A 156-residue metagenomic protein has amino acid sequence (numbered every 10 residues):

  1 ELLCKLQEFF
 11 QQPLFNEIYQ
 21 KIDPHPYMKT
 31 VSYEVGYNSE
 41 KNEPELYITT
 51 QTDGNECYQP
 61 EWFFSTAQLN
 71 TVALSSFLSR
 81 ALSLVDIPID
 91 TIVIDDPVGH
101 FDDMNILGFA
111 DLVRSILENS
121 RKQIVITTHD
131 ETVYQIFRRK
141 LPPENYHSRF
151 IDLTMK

Functional and structural regions predicted by a protein language model:
E1-M28: Charged, surface-exposed helical/loop "interaction arms" that form contiguous linear patches used for dimerization
Q20, Y33, Y37-E40, P60 (+5 more regions): A generic "structured core" feature
K29-Y33, D96: A conserved short beta-strand within the histidine kinase catalytic ATPase domain
S39, E43-F77, G99-M104: Conserved ABC ATPase signature
R80-A81, H100-D102, T132-Q135: Flexible loop/turn segments at secondary-structure boundaries
L82-D90: Short basic/glycine-enriched coil/helix segment immediately N-terminal to the Walker B
D90, I94-P97, D102: Walker B catalytic motif
I106-K156: C-terminal lobe/lid and adjacent interdomain/linker elements of RecA-like ASCE P-loop ATPase modules
